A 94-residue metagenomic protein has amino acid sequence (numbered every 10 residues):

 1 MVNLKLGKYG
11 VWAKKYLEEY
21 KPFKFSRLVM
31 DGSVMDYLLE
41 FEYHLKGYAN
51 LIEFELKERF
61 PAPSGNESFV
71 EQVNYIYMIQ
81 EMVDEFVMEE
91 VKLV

Functional and structural regions predicted by a protein language model:
M1-V94: Extended, charged helical/alpha-beta scaffold domains that provide interaction surfaces
